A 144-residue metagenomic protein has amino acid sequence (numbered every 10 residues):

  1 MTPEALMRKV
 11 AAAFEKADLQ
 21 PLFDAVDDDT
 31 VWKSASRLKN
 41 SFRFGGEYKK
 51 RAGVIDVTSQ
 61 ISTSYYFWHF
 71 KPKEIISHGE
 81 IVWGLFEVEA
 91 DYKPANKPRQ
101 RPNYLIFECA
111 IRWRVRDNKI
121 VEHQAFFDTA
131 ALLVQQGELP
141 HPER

Functional and structural regions predicted by a protein language model:
M1-D28, P140-R144: Short, low-complexity N-terminal intrinsically disordered segments enriched in polar/charged residues
T2, F14, K50-G53, L105: Soluble or luminal CAZymes and related metallo-dependent hydrolases
T2, S62-R144: A beta-strand edge to alpha-helix "cap/lid" segment located at domain peripheries
E4, D27-G79: A solvent-exposed, acidic/Ser-Thr-rich amphipathic alpha-helical stretch
L22-V31, E80-I81, I111-W113: A general secondary-structure boundary signal
